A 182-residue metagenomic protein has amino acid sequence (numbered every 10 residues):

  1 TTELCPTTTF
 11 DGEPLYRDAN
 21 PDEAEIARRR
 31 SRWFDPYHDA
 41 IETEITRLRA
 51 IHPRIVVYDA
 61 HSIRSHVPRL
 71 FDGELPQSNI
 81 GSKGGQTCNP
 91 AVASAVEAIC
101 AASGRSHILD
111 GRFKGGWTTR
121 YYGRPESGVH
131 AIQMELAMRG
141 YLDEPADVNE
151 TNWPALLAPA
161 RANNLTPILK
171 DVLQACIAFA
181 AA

Functional and structural regions predicted by a protein language model:
T1-V57, S62-A182: N-terminal catalytic or cofactor-binding beta/alpha core of small enzyme domains
